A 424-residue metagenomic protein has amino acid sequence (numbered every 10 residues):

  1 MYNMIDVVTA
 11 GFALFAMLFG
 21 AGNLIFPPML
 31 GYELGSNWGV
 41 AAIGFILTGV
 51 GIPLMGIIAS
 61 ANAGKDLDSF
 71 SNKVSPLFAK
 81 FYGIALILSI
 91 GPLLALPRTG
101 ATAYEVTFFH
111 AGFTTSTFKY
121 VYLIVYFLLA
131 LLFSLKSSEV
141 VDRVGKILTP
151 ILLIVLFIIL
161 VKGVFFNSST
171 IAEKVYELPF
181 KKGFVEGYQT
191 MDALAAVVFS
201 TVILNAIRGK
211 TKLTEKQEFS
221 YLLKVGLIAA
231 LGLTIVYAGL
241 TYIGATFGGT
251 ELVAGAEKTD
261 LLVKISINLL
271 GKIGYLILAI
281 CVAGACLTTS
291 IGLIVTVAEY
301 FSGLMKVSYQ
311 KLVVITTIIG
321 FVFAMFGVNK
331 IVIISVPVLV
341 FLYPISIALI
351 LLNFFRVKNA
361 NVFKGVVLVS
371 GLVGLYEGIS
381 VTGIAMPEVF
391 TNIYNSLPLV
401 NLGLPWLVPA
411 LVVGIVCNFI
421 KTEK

Functional and structural regions predicted by a protein language model:
T9-F19, L160-N167, Y176-L240, G274 (+3 more regions): Hydrophobic, membrane-embedded alpha-helices of multi-pass small-molecule transporters
M29, A79-F113, C286-G303: Hydrophobic transmembrane alpha-helices that form the core helical bundles of multi-pass secondary transporters
G51, M55, I151-K162, A195 (+2 more regions): Selective recognition of specific alpha-helical transmembrane segments in multi-pass small-molecule
N62-F70, F127-L148, G209-K212, F321-I333 (+1 more regions): Membrane-water interface regions at transmembrane-helix termini and the short interhelical loops of multi-pass membrane
L67-S75, V236-L287, I294, P337-L339: TM-loop-TM module centered on a large, flexible mid-protein loop between adjacent transmembrane helices in multi-pass
P92, L96, L153-Y176, A193-L194 (+3 more regions): Hydrophobic alpha-helical segments and their helix-loop junctions in multi-pass secondary transporters
F133-G163, V336-I347, G365-G371: Membrane-interface loop-to-helix entry segments
I347-I415, F419, E423-K424: C-terminal membrane-solvent junction of multi-pass transporters and transport-like membrane proteins
